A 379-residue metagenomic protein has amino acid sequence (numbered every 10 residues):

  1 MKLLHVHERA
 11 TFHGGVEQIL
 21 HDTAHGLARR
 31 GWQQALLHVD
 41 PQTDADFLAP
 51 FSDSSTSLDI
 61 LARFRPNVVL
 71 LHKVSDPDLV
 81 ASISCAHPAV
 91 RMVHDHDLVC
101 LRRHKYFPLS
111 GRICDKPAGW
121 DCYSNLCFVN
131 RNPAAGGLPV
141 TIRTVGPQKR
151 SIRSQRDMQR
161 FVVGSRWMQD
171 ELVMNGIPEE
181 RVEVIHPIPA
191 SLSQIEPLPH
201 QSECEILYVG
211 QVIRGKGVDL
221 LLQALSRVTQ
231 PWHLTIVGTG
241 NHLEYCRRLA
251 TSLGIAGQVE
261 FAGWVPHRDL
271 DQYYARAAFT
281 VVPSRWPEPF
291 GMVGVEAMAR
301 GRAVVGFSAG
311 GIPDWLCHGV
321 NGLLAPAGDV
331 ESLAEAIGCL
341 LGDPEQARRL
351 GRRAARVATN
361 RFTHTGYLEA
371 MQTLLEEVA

Functional and structural regions predicted by a protein language model:
E17-Q18, C204, Y208-R227, N241-E244 (+1 more regions): A conserved mid-protein helix/loop that constitutes part of the nucleotide-sugar donor-binding site
C122-Q194: Donor nucleotide-sugar binding/catalytic pocket of nucleotide-sugar-dependent glycosyltransferases
R247-R268: Nucleotide-activated donor-binding/catalytic signature segment of Leloir-type glycosyltransferases, i.e., the conserved
W264-V265, Q272-A277: Short alpha-helical donor nucleotide-sugar binding micro-motif in glycosyltransferases
A275-P289, R302: Acidic donor-binding loop of glycosyltransferase active sites
G291-G294, I312: Short glycine/serine-rich donor-binding loops of glycosyltransferases
H318-G319, L323-V330, C339-P344: Conserved acidic donor-binding segment of nucleotide-sugar-dependent glycosyltransferases
E345-L375: A charged, aromatic-enriched C-terminal amphipathic alpha-helix characteristic of glycosyltransferases across folds
